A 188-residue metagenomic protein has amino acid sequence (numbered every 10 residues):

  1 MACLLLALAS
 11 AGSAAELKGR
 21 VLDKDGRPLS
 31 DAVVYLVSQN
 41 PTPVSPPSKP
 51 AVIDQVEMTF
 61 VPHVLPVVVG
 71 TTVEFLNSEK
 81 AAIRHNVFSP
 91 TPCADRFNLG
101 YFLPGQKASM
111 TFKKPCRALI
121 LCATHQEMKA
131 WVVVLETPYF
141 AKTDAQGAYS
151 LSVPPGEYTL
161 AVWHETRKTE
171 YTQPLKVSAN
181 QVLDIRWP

Functional and structural regions predicted by a protein language model:
M1-A7: Sec-dependent signal peptide recognition, specifically the positively charged N-region followed immediately by
A9-A11: N-terminal signal peptide c-region/cleavage motif recognized by signal peptidases
A14-P188: Extracytoplasmic copper-binding redox domains, predominantly the cupredoxin/blue-copper superfamily
